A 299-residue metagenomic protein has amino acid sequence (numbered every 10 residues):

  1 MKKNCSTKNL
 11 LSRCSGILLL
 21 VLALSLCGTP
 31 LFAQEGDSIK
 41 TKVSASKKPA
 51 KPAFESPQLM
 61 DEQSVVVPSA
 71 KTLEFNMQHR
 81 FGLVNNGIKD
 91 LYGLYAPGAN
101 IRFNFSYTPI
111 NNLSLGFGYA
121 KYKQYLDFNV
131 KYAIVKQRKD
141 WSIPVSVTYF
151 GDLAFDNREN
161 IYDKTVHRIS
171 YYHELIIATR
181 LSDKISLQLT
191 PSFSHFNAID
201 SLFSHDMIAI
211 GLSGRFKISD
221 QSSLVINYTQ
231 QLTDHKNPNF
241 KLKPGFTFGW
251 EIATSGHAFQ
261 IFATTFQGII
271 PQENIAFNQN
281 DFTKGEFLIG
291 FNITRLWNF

Functional and structural regions predicted by a protein language model:
M1-K51, N298-F299: Cleavable N-terminal export/targeting peptides
Q34-E159, I169-H173, A178-L189, F193-S194 (+3 more regions): Transmembrane beta-barrel domains of Gram-negative outer membranes and organellar outer membranes
K89, I161-K164, D200-S204, N237-F240: Short, solvent-exposed loop/turn segments at secondary-structure boundaries
T165, I169, L181, L202-D206 (+2 more regions): Alpha-helix N-cap/loop-to-helix boundary motif
L189-H235: A mid-sequence, solvent-exposed acidic-amphipathic segment
